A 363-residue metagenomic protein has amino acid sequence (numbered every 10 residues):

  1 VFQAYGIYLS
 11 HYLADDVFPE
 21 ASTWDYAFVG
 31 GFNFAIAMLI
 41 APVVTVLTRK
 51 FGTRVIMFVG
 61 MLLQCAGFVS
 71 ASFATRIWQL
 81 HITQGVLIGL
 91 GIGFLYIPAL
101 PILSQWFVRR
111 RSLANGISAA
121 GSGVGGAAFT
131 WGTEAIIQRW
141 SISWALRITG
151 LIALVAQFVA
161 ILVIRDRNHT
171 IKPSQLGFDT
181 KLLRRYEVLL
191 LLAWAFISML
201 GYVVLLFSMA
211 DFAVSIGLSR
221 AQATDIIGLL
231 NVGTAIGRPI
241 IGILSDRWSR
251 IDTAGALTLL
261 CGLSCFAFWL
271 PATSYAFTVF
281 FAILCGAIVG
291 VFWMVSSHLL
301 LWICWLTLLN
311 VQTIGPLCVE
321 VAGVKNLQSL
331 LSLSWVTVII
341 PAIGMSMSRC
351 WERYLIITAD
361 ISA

Functional and structural regions predicted by a protein language model:
F2-Y12, R184-D252, W293, S297 (+2 more regions): Extracytoplasmic gate region of multi-pass secondary transporters
Y8-L39, Q222-D225: Extracellular/periplasmic helix-loop-helix junction of adjacent transmembrane segments in MFS-like secondary
Y12, G85, I92-F107, A114-N115 (+3 more regions): Intracellular juxtamembrane helix-capping segments at the cytosolic ends of symmetry-related transmembrane helices
V17, G52, F73-T75, F107-V108 (+2 more regions): Helix-breaking motifs and short loop linkers at transmembrane-helix boundaries and internal kinks in secondary membrane
M38-Q79, S245: Conserved MFS/SLC helix-loop-helix module at the cytosolic interface between two early adjacent transmembrane helices
V55-V69, D252-A267: Structural signature of the two symmetry-related core transmembrane helices
G67-F68, W78-L95, F196-I197, F277-V291 (+2 more regions): Hydrophobic core of transmembrane alpha-helices in multi-pass small-molecule transporters, especially MFS/SLC-type
R109-L113, I117-N168: Helix-loop-helix hairpin linking two adjacent transmembrane segments in secondary transporters
